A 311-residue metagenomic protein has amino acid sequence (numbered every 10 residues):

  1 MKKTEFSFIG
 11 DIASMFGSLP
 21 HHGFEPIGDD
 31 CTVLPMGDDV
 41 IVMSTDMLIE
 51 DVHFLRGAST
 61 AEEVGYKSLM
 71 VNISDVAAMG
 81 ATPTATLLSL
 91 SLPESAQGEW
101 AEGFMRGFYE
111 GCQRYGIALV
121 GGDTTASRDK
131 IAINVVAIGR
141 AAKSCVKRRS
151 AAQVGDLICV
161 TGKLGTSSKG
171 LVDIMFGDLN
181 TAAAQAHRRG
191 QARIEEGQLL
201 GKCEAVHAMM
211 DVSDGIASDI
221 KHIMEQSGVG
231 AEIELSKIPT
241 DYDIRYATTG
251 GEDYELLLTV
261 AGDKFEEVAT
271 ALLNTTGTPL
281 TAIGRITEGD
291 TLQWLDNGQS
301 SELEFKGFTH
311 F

Functional and structural regions predicted by a protein language model:
M1-F311: Helix-biased detector of long, well-ordered alpha-helical tracts
